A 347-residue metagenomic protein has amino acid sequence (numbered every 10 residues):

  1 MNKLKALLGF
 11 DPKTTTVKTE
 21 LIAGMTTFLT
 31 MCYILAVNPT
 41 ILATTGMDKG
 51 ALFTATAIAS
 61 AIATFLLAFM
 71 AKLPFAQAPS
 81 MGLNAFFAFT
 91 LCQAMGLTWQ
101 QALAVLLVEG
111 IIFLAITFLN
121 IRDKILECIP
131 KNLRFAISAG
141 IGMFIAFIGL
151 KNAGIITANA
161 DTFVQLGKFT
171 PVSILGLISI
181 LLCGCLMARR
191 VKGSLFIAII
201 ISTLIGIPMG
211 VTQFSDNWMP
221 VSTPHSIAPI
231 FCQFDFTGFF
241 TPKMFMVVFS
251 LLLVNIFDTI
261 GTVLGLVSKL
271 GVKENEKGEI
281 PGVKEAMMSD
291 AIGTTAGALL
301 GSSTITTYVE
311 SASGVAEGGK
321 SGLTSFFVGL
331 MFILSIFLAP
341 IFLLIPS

Functional and structural regions predicted by a protein language model:
M1-A51, V164-Q165, I197-K284: Helix-loop-helix hairpins and the membrane-proximal interhelical loops of multi-pass alpha-helical transport proteins
N2-N38, A59, S80-F89, Q93-S138 (+1 more regions): Helix-loop-helix junctions within the multi-pass membrane cores of secondary transporters/permeases
T14-M31, M47-T54, K72-P79, P130-F147 (+4 more regions): Helical membrane-embedded segments and adjacent short helical loop/helix-boundary regions of multi-pass membrane
A23-P39, A59-A68, F89, L107-T117 (+6 more regions): Hydrophobic core segments of alpha-helical transmembrane domains in multi-pass membrane transport and ion-translocation
A43-A51, F89-A102, D123-A136, M143-C185 (+1 more regions): Inter-helical loop and helix-membrane interface segments of multi-pass membrane transporters/permeases
G46, K72, G96, F118 (+2 more regions): Helix-loop interface residues and adjacent transmembrane-helix termini in multi-pass membrane transporters, primarily
D48-A94: Active-site cofactor/substrate anionic-group-binding motifs, chiefly glycine- and Lys/Arg-rich phosphate-binding loops
F65-P79, C185-F196, A316-G322: Membrane-helix interface "capping/anchor" motifs
